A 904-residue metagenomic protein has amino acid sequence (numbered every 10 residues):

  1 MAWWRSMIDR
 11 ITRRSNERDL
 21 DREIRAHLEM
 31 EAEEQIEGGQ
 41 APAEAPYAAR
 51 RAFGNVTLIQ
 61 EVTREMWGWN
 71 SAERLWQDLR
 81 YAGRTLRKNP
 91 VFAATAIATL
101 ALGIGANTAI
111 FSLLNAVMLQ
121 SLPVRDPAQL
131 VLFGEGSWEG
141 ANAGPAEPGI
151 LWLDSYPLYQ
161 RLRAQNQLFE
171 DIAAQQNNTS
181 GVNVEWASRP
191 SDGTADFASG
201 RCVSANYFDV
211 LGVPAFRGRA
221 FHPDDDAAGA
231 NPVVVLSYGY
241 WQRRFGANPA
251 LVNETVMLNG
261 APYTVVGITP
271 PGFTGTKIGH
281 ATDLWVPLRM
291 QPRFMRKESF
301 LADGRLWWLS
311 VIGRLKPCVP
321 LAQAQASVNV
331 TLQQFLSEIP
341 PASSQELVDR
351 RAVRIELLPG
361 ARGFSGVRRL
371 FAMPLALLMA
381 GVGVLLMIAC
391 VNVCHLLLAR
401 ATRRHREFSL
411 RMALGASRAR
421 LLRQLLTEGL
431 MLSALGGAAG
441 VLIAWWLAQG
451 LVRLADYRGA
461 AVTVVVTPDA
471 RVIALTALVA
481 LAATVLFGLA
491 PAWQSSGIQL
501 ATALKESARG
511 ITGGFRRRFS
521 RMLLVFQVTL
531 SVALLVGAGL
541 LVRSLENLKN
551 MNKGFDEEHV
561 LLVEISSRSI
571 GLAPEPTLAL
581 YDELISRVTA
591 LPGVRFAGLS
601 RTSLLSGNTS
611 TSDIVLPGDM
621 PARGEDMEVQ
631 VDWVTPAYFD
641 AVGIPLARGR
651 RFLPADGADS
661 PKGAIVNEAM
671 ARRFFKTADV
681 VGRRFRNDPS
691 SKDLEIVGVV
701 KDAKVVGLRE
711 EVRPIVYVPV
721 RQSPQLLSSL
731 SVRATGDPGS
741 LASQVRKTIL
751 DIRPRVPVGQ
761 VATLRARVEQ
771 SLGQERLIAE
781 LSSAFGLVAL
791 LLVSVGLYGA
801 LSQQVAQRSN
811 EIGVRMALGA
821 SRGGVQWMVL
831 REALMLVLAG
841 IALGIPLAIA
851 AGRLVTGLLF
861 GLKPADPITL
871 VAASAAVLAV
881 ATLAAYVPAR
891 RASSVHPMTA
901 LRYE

Functional and structural regions predicted by a protein language model:
M1-A98, R314, S343-V348, E356 (+4 more regions): Negatively charged linear elements and acidic catalytic determinants
W3, E33, P46-A52, V56-V62 (+13 more regions): Structured, solvent-exposed hinge/loop segments at the ends of secondary-structure elements
A49-F92, V124, L151, S180-G181 (+11 more regions): Membrane-helix entry/capping segments
V62-A94, G363-V367, L396-R423, T427 (+3 more regions): Alpha-helical transmembrane segments of integral membrane proteins
V91-V117, S121, I388-V391, S433-A438 (+4 more regions): Short, strongly hydrophobic transmembrane alpha-helices
E356, C394, L430-A503, L540-R543 (+1 more regions): Small-residue-rich transmembrane alpha-helices
F515-E904: Conserved positions within well-ordered secondary-structure segments
